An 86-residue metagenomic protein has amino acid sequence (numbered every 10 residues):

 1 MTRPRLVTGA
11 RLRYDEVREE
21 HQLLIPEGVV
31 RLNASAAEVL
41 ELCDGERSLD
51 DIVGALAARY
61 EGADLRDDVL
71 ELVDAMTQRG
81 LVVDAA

Functional and structural regions predicted by a protein language model:
M1-E41, A85: Acidic, low-complexity/disordered tracts enriched in E/D and polar residues
G28-A86: Long, charge-rich, low-complexity alpha-helical segments
